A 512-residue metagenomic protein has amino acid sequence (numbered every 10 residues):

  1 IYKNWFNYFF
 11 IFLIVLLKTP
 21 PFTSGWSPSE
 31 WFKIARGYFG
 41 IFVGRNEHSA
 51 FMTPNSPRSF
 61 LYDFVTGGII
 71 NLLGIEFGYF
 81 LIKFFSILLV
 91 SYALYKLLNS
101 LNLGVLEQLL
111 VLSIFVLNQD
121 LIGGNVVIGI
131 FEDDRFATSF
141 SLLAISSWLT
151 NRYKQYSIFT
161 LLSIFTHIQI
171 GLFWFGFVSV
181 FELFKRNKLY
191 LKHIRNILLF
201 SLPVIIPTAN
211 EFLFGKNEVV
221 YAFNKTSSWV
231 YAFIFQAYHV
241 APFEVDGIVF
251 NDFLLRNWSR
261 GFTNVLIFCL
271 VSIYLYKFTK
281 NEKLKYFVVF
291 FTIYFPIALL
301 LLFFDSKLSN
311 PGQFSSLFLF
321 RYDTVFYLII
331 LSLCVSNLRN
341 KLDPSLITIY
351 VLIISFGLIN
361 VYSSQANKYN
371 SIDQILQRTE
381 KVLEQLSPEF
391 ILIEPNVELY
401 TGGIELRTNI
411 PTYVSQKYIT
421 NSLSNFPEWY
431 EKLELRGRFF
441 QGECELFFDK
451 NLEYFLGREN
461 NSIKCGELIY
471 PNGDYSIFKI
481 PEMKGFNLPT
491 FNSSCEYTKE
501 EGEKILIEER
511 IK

Functional and structural regions predicted by a protein language model:
I1-L16, S345-I347: Start-transfer (signal-anchor) and selected internal transmembrane alpha helices of multi-pass inner/ER membrane
I14-S59, I168-W174, E182-Y322: Transmembrane catalytic cores of multi-pass membrane glycosyltransferases and polysaccharide-assembly enzymes
I14-Y92, L97-I114, N118-A137: Active-site lumenal/periplasmic loops and adjacent helix-entry segments of GT-C-fold, multi-pass membrane
L72, L162-I170, I206, T408: Transmembrane helix irregularities
F136-Q155: Membrane-interface transmembrane helices that cradle and orient dolichyl/undecaprenyl
L198, L338-Y362: Signature aromatic-anchored transmembrane alpha helix within multi-pass, membrane-resident enzymes that catalyze glycan
G312-N340: Hydrophobic/aromatic-rich transmembrane helices and adjacent perimembrane loops
Y362-K512: Extracytoplasmic
